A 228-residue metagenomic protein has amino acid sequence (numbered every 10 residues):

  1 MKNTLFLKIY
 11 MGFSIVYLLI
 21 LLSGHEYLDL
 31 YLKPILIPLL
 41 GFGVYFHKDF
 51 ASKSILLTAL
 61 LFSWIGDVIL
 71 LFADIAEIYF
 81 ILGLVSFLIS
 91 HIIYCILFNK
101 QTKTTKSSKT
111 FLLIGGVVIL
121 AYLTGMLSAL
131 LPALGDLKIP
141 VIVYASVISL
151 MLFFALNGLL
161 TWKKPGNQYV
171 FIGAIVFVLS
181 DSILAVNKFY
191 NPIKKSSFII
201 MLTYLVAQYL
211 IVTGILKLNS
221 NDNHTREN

Functional and structural regions predicted by a protein language model:
M1-N228: Polytopic alpha-helical membrane-helix bundles and their juxtamembrane interface segments in multi-pass membrane
